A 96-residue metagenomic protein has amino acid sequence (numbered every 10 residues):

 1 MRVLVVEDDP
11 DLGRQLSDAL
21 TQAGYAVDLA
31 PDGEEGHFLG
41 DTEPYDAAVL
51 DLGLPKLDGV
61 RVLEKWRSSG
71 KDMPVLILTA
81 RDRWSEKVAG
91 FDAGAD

Functional and structural regions predicted by a protein language model:
M1-D96: N-terminal/domain-start alpha-helical segments
